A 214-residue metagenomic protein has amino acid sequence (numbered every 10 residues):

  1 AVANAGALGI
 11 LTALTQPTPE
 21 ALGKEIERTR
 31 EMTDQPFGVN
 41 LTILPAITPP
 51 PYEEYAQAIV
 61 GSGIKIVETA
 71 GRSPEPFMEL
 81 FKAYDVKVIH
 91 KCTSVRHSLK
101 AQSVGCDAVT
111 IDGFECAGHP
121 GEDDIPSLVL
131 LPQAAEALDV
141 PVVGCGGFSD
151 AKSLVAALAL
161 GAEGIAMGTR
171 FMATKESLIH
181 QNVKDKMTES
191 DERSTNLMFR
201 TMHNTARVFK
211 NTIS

Functional and structural regions predicted by a protein language model:
A1-P141: Active-site entrance/lid segments in N-terminal catalytic domains of soluble metabolic enzymes
G121-V143, S149-S214: Conserved active-site-proximal phosphate/metal-binding subdomains
